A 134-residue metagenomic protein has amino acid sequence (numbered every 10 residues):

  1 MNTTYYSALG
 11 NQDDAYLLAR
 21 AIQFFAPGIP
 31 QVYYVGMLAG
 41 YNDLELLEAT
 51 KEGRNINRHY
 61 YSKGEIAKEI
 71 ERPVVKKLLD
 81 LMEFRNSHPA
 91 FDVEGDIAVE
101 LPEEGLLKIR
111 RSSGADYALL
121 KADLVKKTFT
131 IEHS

Functional and structural regions predicted by a protein language model:
M1-S134: Active-site and adjacent substrate-binding regions of carbohydrate-active enzymes
